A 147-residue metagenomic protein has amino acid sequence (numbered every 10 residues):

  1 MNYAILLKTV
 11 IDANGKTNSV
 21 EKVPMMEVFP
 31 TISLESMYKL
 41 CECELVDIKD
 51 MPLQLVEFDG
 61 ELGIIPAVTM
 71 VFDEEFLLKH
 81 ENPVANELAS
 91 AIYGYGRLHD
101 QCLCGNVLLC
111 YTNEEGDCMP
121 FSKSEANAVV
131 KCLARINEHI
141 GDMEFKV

Functional and structural regions predicted by a protein language model:
M1-V147: Short beta-rich binding modules
